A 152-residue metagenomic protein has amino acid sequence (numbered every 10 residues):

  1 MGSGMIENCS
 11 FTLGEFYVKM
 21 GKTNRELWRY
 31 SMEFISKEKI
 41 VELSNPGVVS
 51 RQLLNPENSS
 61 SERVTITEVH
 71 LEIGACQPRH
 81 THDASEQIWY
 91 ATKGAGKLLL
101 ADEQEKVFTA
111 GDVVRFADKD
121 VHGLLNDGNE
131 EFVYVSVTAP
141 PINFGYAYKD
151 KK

Functional and structural regions predicted by a protein language model:
N8-V64, P78, Y146-K152: A short, N-terminal "cap"/entry segment at the start of jelly-roll beta-barrel domains of the cupin/DSBH fold
N58-T65, A75-I88, D102: A short beta-loop-beta micro-motif enriched in histidine and acidic residues
I66-V69, R115, E130-G145: A short hydrophobic beta-strand segment most commonly corresponding to one strand of the jelly-roll/cupin
H70-L71, H82-L98: Short, conserved beta-strand element in jelly-roll/cupin
P78-R79, L98-L99, F116, H122-G128: Short beta-strand His + acidic residue motifs that chelate non-heme Fe in jelly-roll/DSBH and cupin folds
A84-S85, Q104, D120-V121, E130 (+1 more regions): A generic "binding-loop/recognition-motif" signal
D102-D118: Short acidic-glycine-tyrosine-enriched beta hairpin
